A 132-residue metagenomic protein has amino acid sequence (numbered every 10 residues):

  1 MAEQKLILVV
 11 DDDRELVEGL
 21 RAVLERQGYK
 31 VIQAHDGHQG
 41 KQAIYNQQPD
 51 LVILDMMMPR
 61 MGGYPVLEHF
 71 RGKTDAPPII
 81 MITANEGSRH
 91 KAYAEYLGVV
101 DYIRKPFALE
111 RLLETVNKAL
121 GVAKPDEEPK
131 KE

Functional and structural regions predicted by a protein language model:
E18-R26: Charged docking surfaces used in two-component/phosphorelay signaling
H35-Q39, M61-V66: Acidic catalytic/metal-coordinating carboxylates
Q42, Y64-D75: Short amphipathic alpha-helix used as the core "switch/output" element in two-component signaling
Q47-I53: Active-site beta3 strand of CheY-like receiver
M58: Receiver (REC) domain active-site loop signature in two-component systems and cognate sites in sensor histidine kinases
P65, E86-D101, E114: Alpha4 helix (beta4-alpha4-beta5 surface) of REC/receiver domains from two-component response regulators
F107-V116: C-terminal output helix
